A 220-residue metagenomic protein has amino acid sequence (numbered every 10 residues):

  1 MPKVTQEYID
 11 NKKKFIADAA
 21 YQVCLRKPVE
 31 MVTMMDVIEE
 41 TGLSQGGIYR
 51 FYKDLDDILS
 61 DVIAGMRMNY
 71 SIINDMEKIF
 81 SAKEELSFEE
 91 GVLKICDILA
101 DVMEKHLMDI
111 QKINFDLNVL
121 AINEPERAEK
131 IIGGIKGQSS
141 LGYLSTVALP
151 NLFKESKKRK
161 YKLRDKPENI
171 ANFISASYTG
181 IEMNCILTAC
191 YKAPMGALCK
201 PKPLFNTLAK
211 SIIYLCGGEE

Functional and structural regions predicted by a protein language model:
M1-N11, G218-E220: N-terminal intrinsically disordered/low-complexity leader segments
K12, L55, V62-Y70, H106 (+4 more regions): Hydrophobic/aromatic residues within well-ordered alpha-helical segments
F15, A19, V23-D61, G65: Helix-turn-helix
F15, A19-K27, I72-I73, I113-A121 (+1 more regions): Solvent-exposed, amphipathic alpha-helical segments
D61, D75-Q111, P167-I174, K202-F205: Hydrophobic alpha-helical connector segments
E77, S81, A121-P125, C185-A189: Secondary-structure edge/capping motif, primarily at the C-terminal ends of alpha-helices and the immediately following
L86, E90, M108-D116, I122-K158 (+2 more regions): Amphipathic alpha-helical packing segments from all-alpha helical-bundle domains
D101, T146-K154, K158, N172-E220: C-terminal peripheral helix-coil segments that are non-catalytic and often amphipathic
